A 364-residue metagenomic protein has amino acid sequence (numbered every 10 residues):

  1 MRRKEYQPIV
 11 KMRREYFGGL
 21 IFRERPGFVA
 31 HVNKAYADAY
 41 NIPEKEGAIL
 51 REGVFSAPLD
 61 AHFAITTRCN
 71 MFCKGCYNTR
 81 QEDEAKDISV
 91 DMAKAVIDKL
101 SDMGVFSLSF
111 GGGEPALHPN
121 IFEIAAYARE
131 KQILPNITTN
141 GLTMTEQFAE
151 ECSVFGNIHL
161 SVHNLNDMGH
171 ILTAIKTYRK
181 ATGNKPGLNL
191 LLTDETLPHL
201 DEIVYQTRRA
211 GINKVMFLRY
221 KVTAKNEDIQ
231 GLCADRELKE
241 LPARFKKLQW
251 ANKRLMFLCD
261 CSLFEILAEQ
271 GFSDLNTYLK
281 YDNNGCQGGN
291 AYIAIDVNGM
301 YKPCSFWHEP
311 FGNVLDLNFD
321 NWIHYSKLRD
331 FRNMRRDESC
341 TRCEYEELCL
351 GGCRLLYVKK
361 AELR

Functional and structural regions predicted by a protein language model:
M1-G53, N298, E309-G312, R335-R364: Radical SAM enzyme core and accessory elements
I9-R14, G18, F22-R23, V32-E150: Conserved alpha-helical substructure of the radical SAM core
H62, T66, N70, N283 (+3 more regions): Residues immediately within or flanking Cys/His clusters that coordinate Zn2+ in small zinc-binding modules
V90-G112, L117-D235: Radical SAM/AdoMet-radical enzyme domain recognition
R236-D274, M300-L350: C-terminal accessory region of radical SAM enzymes
S273-N284: Short, basic/aromatic recognition patches
C286-N290: Short, small/polar residue-rich loop motifs at catalytic or cofactor-binding pockets
